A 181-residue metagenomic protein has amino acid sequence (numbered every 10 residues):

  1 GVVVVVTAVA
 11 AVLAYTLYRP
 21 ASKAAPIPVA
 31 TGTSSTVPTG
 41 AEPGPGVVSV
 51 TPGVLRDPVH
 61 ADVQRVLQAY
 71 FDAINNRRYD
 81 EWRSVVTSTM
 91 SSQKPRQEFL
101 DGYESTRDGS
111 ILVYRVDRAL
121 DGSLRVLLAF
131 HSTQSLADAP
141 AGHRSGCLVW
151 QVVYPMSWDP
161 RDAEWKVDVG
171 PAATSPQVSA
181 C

Functional and structural regions predicted by a protein language model:
G1-V2, V9-P26, D121-C181: Exposed beta-sheet edge and beta->alpha loop/turn motif
V5, T36, V48-V50, V113: Intrinsically disordered, low-complexity, compositionally biased regions/tails
A8, V12, G32-T33, P45: N-terminal functional modules and adjacent low-complexity/disordered segments of proteins
L13-T16, Q68, Q97, D101 (+2 more regions): Intrinsically disordered, low-complexity segments enriched in small/polar residues
P28-A41: Extracellular mucin-like PTS domains
E42-E104: Core segments of small alpha/beta cavity-forming domains
Y79-L127, T133-D138: Short solvent-exposed beta->alpha transition segments
